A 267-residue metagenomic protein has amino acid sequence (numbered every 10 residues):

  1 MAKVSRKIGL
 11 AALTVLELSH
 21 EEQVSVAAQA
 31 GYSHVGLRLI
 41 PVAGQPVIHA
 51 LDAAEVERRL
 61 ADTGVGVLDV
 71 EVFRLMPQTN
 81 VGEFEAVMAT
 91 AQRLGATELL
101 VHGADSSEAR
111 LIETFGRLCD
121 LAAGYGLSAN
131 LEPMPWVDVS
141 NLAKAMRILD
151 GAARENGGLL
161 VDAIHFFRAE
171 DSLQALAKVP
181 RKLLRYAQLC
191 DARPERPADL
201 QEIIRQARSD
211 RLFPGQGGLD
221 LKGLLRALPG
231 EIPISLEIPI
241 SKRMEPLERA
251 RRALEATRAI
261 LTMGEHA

Functional and structural regions predicted by a protein language model:
M1-G9, L16-S33, E57, A61 (+3 more regions): Histidine-acidic metal/acid-base catalytic patches
A11-V15, R38-V42, V72-L75, G103-S106 (+4 more regions): Active-site beta-loop-alpha junctions enriched in small/polar residues
T14, L18, A50-L51, Q78 (+4 more regions): Conserved phosphate-coordination/catalytic loops
E21, R59-G66, L75-L159, R168 (+1 more regions): Active-site acidic/histidine proton-transfer and metal-coordination neighborhood in alpha/beta enzyme cores
A30-P41, V65, D69: Short, conserved active-site loops that position catalytic residues or coordinate cofactors/metal ions across diverse
V35-G36, L68-V70, L99-V101, A129 (+2 more regions): Hydrophobic residues within beta-strands of alpha/beta enzymes
G36-R59: Glycine-rich, proline-tolerant flexible connector loops at the mouths of alpha/beta enzymes
Q45-A50, F73-M88, Q201-R208: Surface-exposed, active-site-proximal loop segments in enzymatic domains
